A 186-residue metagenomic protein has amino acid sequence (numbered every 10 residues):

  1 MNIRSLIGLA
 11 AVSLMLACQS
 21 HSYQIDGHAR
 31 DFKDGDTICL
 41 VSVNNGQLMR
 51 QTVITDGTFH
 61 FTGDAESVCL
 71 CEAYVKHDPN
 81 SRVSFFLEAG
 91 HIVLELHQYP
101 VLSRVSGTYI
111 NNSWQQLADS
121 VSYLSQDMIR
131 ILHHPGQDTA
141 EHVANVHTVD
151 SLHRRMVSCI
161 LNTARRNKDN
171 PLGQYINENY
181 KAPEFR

Functional and structural regions predicted by a protein language model:
M1-H28: Bacterial Sec-dependent N-terminal signal peptides
M15, L152, N179-P183: A short structural micro-motif
C18-N162: A non-transmembrane, solvent-exposed segment enriched in polar/low-complexity residues
D169-A182: Amphipathic alpha-helical repeat scaffolds of TPR domains
